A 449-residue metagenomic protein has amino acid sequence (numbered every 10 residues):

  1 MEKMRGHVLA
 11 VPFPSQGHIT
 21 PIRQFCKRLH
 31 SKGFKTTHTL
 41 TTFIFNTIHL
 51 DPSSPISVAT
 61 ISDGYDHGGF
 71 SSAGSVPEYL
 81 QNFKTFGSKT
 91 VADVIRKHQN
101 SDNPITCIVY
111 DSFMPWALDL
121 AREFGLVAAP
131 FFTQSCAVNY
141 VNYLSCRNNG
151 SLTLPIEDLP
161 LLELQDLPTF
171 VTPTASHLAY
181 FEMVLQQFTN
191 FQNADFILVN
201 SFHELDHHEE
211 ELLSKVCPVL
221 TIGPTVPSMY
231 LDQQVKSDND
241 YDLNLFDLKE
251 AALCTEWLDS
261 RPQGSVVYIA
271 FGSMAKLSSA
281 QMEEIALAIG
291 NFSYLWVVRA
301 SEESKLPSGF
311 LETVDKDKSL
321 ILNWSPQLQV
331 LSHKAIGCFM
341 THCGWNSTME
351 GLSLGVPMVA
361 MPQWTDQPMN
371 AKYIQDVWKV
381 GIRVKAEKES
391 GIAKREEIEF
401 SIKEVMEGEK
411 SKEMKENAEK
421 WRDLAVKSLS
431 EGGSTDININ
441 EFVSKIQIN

Functional and structural regions predicted by a protein language model:
M1-N449: Glycosyltransferase specificity loop/lid
